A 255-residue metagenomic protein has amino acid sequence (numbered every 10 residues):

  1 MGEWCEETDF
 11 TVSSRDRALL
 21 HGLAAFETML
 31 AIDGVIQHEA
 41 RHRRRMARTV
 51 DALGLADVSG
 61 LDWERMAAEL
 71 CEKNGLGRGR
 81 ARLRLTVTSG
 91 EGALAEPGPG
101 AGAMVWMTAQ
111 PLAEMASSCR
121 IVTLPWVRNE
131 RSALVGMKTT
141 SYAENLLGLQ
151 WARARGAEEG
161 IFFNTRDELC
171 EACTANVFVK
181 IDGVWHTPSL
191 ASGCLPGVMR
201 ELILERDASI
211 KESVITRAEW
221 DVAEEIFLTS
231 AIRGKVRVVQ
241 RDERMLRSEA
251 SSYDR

Functional and structural regions predicted by a protein language model:
M1-E72, R82, T88, A93-R255: Helix-start/capping segments and mature chain N-termini
